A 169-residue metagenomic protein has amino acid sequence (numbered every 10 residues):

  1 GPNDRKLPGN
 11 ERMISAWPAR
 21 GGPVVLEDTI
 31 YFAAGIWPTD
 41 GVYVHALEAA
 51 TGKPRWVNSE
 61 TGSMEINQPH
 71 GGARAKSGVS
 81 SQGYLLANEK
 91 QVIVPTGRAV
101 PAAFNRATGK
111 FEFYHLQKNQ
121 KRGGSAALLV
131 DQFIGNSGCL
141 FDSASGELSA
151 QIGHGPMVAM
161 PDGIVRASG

Functional and structural regions predicted by a protein language model:
G1-N3, G9, G21-V25, A46 (+1 more regions): Hydrophobic, small-residue-rich alpha-helical packing segments that form membrane-like cores
G1-N3, L7, R55-S63, Q68 (+2 more regions): Beta-propeller fold detector
D4-G9, A73-S77: Short linear interaction motifs
I14-V44, H70-P101, H115, N119-S143 (+1 more regions): Repeat-blade elements of multi-bladed beta-propeller folds
V42-K53, P101-N105, G109: Beta-propeller blade signature
